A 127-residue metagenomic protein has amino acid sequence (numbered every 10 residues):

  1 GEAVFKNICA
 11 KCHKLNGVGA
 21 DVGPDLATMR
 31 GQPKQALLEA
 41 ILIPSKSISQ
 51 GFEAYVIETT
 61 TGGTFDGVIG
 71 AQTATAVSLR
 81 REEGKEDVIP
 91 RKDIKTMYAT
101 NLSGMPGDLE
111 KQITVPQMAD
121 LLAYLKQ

Functional and structural regions predicted by a protein language model:
G1-L15, R30: Sequence/structural segment immediately N-terminal to covalent heme-attachment motifs in c-type and related
K11, V22, T28-K126: Extracytoplasmic electron-transfer domains, predominantly the class I c-type cytochrome c fold
V18-G19: Short, non-ligating residues that shape and space the ligands of small metal-coordination modules and catalytic
